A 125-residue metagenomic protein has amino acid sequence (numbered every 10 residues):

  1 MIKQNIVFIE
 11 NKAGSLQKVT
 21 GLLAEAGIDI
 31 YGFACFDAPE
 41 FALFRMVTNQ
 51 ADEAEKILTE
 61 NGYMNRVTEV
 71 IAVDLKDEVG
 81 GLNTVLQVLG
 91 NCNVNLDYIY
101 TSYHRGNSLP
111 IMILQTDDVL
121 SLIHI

Functional and structural regions predicted by a protein language model:
I2-G21, E25-L120: Positively charged, small/polar-rich N-terminal and surface patches that mediate targeting and assembly and bind
I123-I125: Conserved small/polar residues in nucleotide/adenosyl-binding loops
